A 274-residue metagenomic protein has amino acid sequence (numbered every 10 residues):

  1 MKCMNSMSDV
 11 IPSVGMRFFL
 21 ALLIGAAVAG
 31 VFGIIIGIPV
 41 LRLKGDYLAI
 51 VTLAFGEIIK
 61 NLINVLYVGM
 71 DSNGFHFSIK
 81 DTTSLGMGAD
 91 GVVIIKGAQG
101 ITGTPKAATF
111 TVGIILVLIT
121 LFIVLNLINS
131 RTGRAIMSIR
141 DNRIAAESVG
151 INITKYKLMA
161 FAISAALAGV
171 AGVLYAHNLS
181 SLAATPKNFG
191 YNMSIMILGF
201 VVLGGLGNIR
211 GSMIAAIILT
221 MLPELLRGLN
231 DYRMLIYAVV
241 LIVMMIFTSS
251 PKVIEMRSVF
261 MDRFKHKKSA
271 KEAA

Functional and structural regions predicted by a protein language model:
M1-A274: Transmembrane alpha-helices and adjacent helix-loop boundaries
